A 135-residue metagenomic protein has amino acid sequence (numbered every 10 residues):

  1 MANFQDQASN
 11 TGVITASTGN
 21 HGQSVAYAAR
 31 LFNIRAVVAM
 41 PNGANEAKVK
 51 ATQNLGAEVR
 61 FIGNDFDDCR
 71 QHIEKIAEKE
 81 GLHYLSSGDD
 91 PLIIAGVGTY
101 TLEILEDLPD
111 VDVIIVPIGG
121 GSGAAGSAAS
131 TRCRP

Functional and structural regions predicted by a protein language model:
M1-P135: PLP-dependent amino-acid enzyme catalytic core
